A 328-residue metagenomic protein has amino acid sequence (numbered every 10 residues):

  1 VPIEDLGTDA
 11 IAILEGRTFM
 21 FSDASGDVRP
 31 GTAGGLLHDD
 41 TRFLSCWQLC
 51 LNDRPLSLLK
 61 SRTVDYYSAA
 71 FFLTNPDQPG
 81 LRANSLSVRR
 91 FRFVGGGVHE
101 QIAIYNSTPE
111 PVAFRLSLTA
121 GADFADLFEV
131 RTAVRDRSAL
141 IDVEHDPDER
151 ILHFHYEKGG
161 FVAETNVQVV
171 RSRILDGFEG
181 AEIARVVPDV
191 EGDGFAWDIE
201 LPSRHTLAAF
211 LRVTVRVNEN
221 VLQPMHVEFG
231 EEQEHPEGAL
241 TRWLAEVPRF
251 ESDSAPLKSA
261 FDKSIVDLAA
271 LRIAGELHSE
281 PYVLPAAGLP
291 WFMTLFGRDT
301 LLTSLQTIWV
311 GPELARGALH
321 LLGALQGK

Functional and structural regions predicted by a protein language model:
L6-R82, S117-A208, S252-K258, I265: Trp/Gly-enriched beta-strand surface patches
G96-Q101: Short, solvent-exposed loop/turn segments enriched in Ser/Thr/Gly
I104-T108, L201: Asparagine-centered strand-capping/turn motif at beta-strand->loop junctions
E110-F114: Short acidic/proline- and small/hydrophobic-mixed sequence motifs that coincide with surface turns and coil-to-beta
L118-G121, V215-R216, H320-L325: Amphipathic alpha-helical scaffolding segments
T214-D253, L257-K258: Terminal connector regions
L244-K328: Substrate-binding groove/exosite segments of carbohydrate-active enzymes
